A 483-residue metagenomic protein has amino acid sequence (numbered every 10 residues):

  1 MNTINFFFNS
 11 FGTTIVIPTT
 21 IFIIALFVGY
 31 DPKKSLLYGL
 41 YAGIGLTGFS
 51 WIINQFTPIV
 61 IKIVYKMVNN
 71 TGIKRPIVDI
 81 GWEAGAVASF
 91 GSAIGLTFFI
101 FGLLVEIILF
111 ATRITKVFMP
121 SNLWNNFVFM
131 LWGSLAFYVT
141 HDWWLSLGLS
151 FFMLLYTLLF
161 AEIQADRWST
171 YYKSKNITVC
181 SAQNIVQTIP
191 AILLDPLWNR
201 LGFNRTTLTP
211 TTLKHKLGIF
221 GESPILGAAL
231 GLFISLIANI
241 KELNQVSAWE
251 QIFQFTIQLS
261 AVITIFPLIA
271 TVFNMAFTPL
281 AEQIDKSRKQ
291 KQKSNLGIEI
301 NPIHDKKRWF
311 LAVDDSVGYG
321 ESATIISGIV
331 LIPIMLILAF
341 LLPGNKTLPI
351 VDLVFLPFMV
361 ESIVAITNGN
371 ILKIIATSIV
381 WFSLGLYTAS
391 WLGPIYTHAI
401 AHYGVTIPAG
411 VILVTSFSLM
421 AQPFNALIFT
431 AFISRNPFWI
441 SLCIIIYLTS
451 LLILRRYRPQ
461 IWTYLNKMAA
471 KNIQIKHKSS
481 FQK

Functional and structural regions predicted by a protein language model:
M1-I52, A93-S327, I337, V360-T377 (+1 more regions): Signature of multi-pass transmembrane helix bundles
G45, F49-G95: Membrane helical hairpin/interfacial module
I53-I61, T388-T397: C-terminal TM-helix exit segments that contain a strictly Trp-centered aromatic cap at the helix terminus
I59, F151, V354: Short acidic-hydrophobic sequence patches enriched in Asp/Glu that either
I73-G81, F98, D285-K289, T388-L392: A broadly tuned preference for mixed-charge, low-complexity surface segments
D79-F90, G344-P357, E361-A365: Hydrophobic alpha-helical transmembrane segments of multi-pass integral membrane proteins, predominantly secondary
L226-L230, I326-P333, L356, V380-S390: Hydrophobic membrane-spanning alpha-helices of multi-pass integral membrane proteins
I329-V351: Extended, solvent-exposed, turn-rich assembly/linker loops in the middle of proteins
